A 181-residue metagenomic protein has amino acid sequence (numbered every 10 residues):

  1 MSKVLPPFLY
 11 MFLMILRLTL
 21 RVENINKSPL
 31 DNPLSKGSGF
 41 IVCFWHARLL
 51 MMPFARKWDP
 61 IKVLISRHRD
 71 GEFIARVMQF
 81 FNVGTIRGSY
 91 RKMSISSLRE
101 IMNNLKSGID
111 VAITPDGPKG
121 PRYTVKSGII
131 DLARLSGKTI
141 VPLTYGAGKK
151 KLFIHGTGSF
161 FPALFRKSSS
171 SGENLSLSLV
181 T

Functional and structural regions predicted by a protein language model:
M1-N26, M51: A transmembrane-helix-recognition feature enriched in membrane-embedded lipid enzymes and envelope glyco-/phospholipid
K36-K92, S136, L152: Catalytic core of membrane glycerolipid acyltransferases/transacylases, capturing the structured, soluble-facing
D70-E72, S94, K119-R122, A147-K151: Short gly/pro/ser/thr-enriched loop/turn and capping motifs at secondary-structure boundaries
E72-A75, S96-N103: Short, charged beta->alpha transition segments
G88, T114, P142-L143: Generic beta-sheet signal
M102-S136: Catalytic-site beta-strand/loop segments enriched in glycine and acidic/polar residues
K126-T181: A cross-family acyltransferase "interaction/gating" segment
